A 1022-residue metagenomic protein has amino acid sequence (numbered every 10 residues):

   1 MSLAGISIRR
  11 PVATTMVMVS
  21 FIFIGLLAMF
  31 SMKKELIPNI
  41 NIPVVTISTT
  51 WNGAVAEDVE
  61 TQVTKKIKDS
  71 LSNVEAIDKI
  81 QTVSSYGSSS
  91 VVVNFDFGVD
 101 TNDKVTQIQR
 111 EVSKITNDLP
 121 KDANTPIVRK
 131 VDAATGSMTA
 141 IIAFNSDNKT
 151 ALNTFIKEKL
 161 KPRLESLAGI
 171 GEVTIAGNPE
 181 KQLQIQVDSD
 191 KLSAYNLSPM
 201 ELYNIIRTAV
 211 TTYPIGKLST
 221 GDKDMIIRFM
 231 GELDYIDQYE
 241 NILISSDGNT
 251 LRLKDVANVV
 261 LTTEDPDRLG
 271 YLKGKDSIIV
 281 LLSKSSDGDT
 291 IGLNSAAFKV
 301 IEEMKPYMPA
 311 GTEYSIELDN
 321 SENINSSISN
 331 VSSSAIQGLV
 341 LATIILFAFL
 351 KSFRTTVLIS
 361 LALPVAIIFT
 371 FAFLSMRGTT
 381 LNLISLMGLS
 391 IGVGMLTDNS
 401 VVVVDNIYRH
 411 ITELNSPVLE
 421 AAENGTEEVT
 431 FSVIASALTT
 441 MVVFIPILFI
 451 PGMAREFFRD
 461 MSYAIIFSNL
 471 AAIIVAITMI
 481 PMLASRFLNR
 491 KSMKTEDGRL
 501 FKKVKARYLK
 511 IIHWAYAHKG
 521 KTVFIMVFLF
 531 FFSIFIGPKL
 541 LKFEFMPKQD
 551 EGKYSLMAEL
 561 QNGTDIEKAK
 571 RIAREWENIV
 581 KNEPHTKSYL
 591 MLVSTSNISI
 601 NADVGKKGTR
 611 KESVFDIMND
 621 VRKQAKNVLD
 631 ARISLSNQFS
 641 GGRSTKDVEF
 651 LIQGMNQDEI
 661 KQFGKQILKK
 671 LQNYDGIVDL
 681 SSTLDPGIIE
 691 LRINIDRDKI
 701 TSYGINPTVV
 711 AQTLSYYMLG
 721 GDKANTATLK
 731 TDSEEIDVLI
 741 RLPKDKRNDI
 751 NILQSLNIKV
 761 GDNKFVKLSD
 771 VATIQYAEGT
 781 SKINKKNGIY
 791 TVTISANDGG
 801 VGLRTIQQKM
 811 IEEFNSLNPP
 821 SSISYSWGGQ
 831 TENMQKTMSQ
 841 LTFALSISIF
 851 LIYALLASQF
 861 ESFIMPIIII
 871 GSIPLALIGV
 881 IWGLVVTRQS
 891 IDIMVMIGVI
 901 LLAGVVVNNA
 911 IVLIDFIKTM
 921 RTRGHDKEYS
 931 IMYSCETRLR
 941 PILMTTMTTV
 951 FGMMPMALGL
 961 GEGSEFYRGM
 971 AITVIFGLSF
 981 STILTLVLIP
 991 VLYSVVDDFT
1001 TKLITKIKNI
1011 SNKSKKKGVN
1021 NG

Functional and structural regions predicted by a protein language model:
M1-K34, E427-V429, E496-F545, A602 (+3 more regions): Signature of alpha-helical transmembrane segments and their immediate interfacial
I6, I37, V45-S48, S90 (+10 more regions): Extracytoplasmic/periplasmic membrane-proximal domains and adjacent transmembrane bundles of envelope biogenesis
V12, V19-V55, S113-D122, L167 (+5 more regions): Transmembrane helices with small-residue packing motifs
G25-S31, V340-A348, F353-R409, F467 (+5 more regions): Hydrophobic transmembrane alpha-helices and their membrane-interface caps in long multi-pass transport proteins
E35-V45, Q81-G87, D122-S146, T174-E180 (+12 more regions): Flexible hinge/switch segments at interdomain interfaces of large molecular machines
V59-V131, D190-T211, E232, E567-S644 (+1 more regions): Solvent-exposed, membrane-proximal periplasmic/extracellular interface segments of envelope transport and secretion
E317, I324, I328, V404 (+5 more regions): Helix-loop junctions and hydrophobic alpha-helical segments within the transmembrane domains of large membrane
V393-I407, T430-F449, E456-E496, I600 (+6 more regions): Transmembrane alpha-helices and their membrane-interface boundaries in multi-pass membrane transporters and channels
